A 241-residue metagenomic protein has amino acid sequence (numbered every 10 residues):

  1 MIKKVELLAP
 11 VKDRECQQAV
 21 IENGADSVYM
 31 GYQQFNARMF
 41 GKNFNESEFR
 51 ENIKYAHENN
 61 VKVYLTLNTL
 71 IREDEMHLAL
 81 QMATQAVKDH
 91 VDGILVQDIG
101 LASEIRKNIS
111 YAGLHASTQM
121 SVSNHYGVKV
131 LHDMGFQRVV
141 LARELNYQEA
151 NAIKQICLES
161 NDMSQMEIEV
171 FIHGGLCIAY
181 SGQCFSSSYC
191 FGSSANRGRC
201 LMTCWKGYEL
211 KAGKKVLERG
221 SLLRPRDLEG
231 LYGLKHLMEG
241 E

Functional and structural regions predicted by a protein language model:
I2-V122, L141, Q148-E241: Active-site pocket-lining/capping segments in soluble small-molecule metabolic enzymes
N124-Y126: Conserved nucleotide-cofactor-binding alpha/beta core module
R138: Conserved glycine-bearing catalytic or ligand-binding loops at nucleotide- and phosphate-handling centers of large
